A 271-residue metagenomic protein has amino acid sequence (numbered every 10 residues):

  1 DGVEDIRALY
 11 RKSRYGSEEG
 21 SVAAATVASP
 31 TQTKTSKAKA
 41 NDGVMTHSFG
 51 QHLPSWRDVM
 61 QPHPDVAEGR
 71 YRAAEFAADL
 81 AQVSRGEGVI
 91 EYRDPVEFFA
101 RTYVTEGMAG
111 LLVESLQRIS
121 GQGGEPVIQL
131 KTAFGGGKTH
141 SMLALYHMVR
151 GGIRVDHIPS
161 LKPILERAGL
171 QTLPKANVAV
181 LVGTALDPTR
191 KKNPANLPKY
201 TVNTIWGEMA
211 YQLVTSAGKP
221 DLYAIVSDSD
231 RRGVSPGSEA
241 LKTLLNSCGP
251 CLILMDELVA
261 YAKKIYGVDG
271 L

Functional and structural regions predicted by a protein language model:
G2-A23: Long, highly charged low-complexity segments enriched in Glu/Asp and Lys/Arg with interspersed Ser/Thr
A25-G136, L143, V149: Walker A/P-loop-proximal flanking segment of P-loop NTPase domains
F99, I128-A133, H140-E239: P-loop NTPase motor core
S115-G123, I153, L213, A217 (+1 more regions): Structural motif corresponding to the C-terminal cap of alpha-helices
L116-I119, E166-G169, E239-L244, G249: Generic recognition of flexible, low-complexity loop/linker segments
G123-G124, P174-K175, S247-G249: Short loop/turn elements that form and flank the Walker-type P-loop nucleotide-binding site in RecA-like NTPase cores
L245-L271: Conserved P-loop NTPase "ATPase switch" module shared by AAA+ and STAND
